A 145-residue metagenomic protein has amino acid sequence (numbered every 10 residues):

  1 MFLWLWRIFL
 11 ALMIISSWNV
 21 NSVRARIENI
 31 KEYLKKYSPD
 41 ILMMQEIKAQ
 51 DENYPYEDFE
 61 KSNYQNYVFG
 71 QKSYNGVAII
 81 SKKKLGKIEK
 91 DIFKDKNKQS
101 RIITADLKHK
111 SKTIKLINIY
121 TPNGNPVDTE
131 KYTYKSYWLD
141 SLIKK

Functional and structural regions predicted by a protein language model:
F2-W4, F9-A11, K84, D106 (+1 more regions): Acidic/proline-rich low-complexity IDRs
F2-Y64, Y74-V77: N-terminal, active-site-proximal structural segment of metallo-dependent hydrolase catalytic domains
W18-V23, D91-K94, T133-S136: Short, flexible loop segments at the rims of nucleotide/cofactor-binding pockets, characterized by
R24-R26, K82, R101, K135: Basic side chains
N29, S38-M44, I114-K115, V127 (+1 more regions): Glycosyltransferase catalytic domains, chiefly GT-A lineage
I47-Q50, Y54-G124: Structured beta-strand-rich core segments of catalytic domains in phosphoester-bond hydrolases
G124-E130: A short, charged helix-loop
Y132-K145: A long, amphipathic alpha-helix that forms part of the scaffold/cap immediately adjacent to metal-dependent active
